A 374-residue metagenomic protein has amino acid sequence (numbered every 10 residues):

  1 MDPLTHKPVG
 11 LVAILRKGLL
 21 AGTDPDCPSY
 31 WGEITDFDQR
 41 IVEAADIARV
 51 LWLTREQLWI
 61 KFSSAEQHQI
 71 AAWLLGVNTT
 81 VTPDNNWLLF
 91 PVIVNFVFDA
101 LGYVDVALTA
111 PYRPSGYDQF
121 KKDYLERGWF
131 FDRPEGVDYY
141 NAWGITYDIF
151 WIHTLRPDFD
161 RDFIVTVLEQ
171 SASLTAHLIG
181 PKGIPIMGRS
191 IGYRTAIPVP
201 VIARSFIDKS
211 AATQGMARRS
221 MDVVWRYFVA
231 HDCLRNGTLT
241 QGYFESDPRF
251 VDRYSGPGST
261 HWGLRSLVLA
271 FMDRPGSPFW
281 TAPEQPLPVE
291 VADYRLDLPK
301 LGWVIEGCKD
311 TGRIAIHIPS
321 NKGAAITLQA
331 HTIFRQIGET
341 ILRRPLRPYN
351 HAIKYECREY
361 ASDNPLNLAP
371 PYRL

Functional and structural regions predicted by a protein language model:
M1, P8, V12-E169, A176-A203: Aromatic-lined, polymer-binding surfaces characteristic of secreted/periplasmic polysaccharide-degrading enzymes
M1-L4, T213-Q214: An N-terminal domain-start capping segment
K7, K17, K61, K121-K122 (+6 more regions): Context-gated lysine
Y147, V167-L174, P200, M216-Y227 (+1 more regions): Non-catalytic alpha-helical scaffold/packing segments enriched in small hydrophobic residues
S205-L374: Extended polysaccharide-engagement surfaces of secreted carbohydrate-active enzymes
